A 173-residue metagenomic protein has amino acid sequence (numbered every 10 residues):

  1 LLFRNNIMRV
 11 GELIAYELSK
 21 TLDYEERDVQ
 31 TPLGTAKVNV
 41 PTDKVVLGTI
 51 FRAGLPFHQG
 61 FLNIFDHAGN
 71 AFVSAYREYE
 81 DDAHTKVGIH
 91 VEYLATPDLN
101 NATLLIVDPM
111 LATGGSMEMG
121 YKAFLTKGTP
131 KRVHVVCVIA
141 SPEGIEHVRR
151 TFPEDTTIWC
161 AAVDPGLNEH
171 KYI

Functional and structural regions predicted by a protein language model:
L1-I173: PRPP-associated nucleotide enzymes
